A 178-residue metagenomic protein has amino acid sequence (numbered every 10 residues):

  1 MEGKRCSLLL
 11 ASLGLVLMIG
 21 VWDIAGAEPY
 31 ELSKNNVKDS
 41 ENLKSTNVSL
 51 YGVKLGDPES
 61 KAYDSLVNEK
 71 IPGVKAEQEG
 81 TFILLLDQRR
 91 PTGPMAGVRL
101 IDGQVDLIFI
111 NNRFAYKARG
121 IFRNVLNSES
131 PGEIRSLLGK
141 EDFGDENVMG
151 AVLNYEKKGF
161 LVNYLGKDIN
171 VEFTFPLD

Functional and structural regions predicted by a protein language model:
E2-A11: Bacterial N-terminal signal peptides that target proteins for export
A11-G20: Bacterial N-terminal signal peptides
V21, S33-V37, S45, L85 (+1 more regions): Intrinsically disordered, low-complexity peptide-like regions
D23-G26: Sec/Tat signal peptide C-region and signal peptidase I cleavage site
E28-L55: N-terminal low-complexity, Pro/Thr/Ser-rich intrinsically disordered segments that act as propeptides or flexible
P29-Y30, D57-Q104, F109-N111, Y116-G120 (+1 more regions): A cross-family detector of function-defining hotspots
